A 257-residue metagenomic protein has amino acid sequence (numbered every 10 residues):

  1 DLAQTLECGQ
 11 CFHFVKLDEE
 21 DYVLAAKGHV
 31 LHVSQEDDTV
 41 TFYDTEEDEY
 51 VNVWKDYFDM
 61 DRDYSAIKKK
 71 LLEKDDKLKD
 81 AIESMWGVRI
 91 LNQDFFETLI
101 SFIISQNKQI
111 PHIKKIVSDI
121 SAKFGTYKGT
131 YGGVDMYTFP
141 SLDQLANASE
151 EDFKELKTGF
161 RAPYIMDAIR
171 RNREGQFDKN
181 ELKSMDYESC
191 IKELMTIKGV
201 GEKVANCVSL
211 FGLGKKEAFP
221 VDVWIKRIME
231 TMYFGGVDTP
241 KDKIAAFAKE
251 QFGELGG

Functional and structural regions predicted by a protein language model:
D1-G257: HhH-family (HhH-GPD) DNA N-glycosylase catalytic core used in base-excision repair
